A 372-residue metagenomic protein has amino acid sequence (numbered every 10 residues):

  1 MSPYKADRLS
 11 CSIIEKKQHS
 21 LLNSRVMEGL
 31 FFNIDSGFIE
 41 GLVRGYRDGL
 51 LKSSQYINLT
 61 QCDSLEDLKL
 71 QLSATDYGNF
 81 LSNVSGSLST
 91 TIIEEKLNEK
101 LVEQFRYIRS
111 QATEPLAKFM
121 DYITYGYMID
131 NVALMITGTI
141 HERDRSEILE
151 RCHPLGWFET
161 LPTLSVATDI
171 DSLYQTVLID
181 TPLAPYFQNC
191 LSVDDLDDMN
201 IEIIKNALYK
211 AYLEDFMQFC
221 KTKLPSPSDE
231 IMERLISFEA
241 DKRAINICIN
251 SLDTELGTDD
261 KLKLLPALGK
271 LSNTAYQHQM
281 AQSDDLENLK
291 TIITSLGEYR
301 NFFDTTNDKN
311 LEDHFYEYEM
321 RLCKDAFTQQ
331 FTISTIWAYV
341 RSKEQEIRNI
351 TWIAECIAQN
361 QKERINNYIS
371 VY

Functional and structural regions predicted by a protein language model:
S2-Y372: N-terminal domain-start signal
